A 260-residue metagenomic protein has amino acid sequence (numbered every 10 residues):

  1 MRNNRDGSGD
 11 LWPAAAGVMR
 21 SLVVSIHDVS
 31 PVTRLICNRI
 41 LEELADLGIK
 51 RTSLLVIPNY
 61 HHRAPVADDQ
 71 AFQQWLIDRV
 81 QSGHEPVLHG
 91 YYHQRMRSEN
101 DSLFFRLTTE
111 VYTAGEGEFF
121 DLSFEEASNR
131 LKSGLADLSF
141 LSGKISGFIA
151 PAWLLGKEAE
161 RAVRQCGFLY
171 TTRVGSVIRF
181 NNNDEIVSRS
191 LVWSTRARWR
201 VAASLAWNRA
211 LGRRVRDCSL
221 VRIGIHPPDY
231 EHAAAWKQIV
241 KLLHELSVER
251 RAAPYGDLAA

Functional and structural regions predicted by a protein language model:
R2-E85, F140: Active-site beta->alpha N-cap acidic-glycine motif
L11-A16, T52-V56, Y170, L220 (+1 more regions): C-terminal domain-boundary segment and adjacent tail
L22-I26, T52-L54, P86-H89, I145-F148 (+2 more regions): Hydrophobic faces of well-ordered beta-strands that scaffold small-molecule active sites in alpha/beta enzyme cores
V29-I36, P58-A71, Q94, I149-E158 (+2 more regions): Acidic-and-aromatic substrate-binding clefts and catalytic sites of carbohydrate-active enzymes
P86-F104: Short, solvent-exposed beta-strand-terminating loops
N100-F124: Active-site gating loops and adjacent loop-to-helix segments of metal-dependent hydrolytic enzymes
E118-S194, E231, W236: Catalytic domains of cell-wall/extracellular-matrix polysaccharide-remodeling enzymes, centered on de-N-acetylation
I186-A234: A conserved mid-domain beta-alpha-beta active-site/ligand-binding segment of alpha/beta enzyme cores
